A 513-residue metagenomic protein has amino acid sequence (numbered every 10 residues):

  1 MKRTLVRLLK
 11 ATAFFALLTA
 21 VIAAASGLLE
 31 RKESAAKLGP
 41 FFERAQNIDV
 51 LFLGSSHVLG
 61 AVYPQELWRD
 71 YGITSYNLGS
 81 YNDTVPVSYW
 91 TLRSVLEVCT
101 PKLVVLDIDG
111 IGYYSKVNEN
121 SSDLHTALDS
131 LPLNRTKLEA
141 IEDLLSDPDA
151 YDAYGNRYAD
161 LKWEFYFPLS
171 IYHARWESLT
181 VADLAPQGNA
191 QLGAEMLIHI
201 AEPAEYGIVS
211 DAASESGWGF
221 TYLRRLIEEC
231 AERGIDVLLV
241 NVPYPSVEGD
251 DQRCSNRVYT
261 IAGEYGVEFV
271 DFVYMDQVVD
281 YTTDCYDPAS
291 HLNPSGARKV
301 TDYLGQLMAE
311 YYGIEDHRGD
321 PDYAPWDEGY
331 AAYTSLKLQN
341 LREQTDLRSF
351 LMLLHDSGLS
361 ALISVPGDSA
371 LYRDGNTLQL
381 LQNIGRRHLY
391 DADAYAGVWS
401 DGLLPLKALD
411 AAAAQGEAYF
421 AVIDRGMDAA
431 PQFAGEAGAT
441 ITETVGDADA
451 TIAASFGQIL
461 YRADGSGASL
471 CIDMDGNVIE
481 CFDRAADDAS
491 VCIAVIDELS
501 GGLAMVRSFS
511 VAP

Functional and structural regions predicted by a protein language model:
V6-S26: Hydrophobic membrane-insertion alpha-helices, especially the h-region of bacterial N-terminal signal peptides
L28-I48: Alpha-helical transmembrane signal-anchor/signal-peptide segments
L53, H57-A140: Membrane-embedded segments
N82-P86, S214-G219, P245-R253, A370-L371: Acidic-and-aromatic substrate-binding clefts and catalytic sites of carbohydrate-active enzymes
S122-R233, H317-K337: Secreted/periplasmic serine-hydrolase-like ester/acetyl group-modifying domain
L226-D251: Active-site segments of SGNH/GDSL-like serine hydrolases that catalyze O-acetyl group transfer/hydrolysis on lipids
Q252-W326: C-terminal regions of proteins
L338-P513: Short acidic-hydrophobic catalytic motif
